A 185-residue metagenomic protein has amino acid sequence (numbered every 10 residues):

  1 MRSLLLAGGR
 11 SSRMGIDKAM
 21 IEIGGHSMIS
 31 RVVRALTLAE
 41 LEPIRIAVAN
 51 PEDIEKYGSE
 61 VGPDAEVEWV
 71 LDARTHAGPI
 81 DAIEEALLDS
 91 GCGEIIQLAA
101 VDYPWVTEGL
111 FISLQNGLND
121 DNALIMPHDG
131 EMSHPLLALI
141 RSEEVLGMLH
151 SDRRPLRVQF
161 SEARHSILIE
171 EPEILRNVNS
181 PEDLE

Functional and structural regions predicted by a protein language model:
M1-H134, S142, G147-R153, E162-I174: Nucleotide and nucleotide-moiety/phosphate-recognizing core
R141, S180: Short, conserved phosphate/pyrophosphate- and ester-handling motifs at nucleotide-, phospho-/glycolipid
N177: PAPS-dependent sulfotransferase catalytic core
D183: Catalytic donor/gating beta->alpha subdomain of glycosyltransferases that bind UDP-sugars
